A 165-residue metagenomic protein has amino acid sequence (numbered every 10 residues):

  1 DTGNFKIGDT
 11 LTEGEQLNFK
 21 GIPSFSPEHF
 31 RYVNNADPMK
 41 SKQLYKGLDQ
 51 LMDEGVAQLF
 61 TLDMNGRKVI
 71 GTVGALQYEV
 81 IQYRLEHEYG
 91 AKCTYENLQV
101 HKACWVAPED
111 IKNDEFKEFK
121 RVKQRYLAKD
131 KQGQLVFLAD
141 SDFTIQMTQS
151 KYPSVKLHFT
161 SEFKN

Functional and structural regions predicted by a protein language model:
D1-N165: Structural and coupling elements of P-loop NTPases
